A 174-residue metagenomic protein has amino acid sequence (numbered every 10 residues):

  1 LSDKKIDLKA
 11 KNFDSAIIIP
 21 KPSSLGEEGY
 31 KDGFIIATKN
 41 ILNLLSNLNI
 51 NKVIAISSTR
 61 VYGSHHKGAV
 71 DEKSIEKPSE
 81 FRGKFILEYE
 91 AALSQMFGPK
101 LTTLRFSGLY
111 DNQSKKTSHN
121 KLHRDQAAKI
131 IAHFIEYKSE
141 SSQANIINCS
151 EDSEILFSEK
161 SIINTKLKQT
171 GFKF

Functional and structural regions predicted by a protein language model:
L1-L44: NAD(P)H-binding glycine-rich loop region in Rossmannoid oxidoreductase-like domains and their noncatalytic homologs
S15-I17, N51-A55, T102: Conserved catalytic-site loops of classical short-chain dehydrogenases/reductases
K31-I35, G68-A91, N120-D125: Short-chain dehydrogenase/reductase
N40-S79: Conserved Rossmann-fold NAD(P)-dependent oxidoreductase catalytic core, especially the SDR/UDP-sugar
S58, E88-N112: Conserved beta-loop-beta element that borders a ligand/cofactor-binding pocket
F85, T102-T103, Q113-E136, N145: Substrate-positioning beta->alpha
S114-S118, Q143-F157, Q169-T170: Glycine-rich Rossmann NAD(P)(H)-binding loop
S158-F174: C-terminal amphipathic/interface module of NAD(P)-dependent oxidoreductases and related NAD-binding regulators
